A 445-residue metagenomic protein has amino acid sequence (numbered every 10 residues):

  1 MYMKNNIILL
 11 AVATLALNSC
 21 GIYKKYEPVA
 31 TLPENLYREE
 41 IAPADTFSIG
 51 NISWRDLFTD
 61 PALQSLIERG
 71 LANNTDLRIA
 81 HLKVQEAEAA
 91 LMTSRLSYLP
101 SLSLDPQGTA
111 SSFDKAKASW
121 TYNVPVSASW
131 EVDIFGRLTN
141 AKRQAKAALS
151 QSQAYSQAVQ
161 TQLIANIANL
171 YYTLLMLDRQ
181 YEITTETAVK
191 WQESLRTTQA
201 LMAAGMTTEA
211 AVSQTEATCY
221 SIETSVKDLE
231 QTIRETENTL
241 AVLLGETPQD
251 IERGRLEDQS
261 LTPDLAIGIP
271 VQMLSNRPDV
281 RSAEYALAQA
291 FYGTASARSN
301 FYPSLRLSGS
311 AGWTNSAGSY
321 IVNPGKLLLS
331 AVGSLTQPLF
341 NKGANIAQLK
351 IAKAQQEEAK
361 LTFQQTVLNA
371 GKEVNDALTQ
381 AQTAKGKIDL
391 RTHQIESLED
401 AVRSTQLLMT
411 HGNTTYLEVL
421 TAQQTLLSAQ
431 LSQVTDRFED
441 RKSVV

Functional and structural regions predicted by a protein language model:
M1-N6: Positively charged n-region of N-terminal signal peptides that target proteins for export
I7-L15: Sec-dependent N-terminal signal peptides
I8-L9, G21, L261, S432-V445: Acidic, low-complexity, intrinsically disordered peripheral segments
L17-S19: C-terminal motif of bacterial Sec signal peptides marking the signal peptidase cleavage site
G21-A90, D258-A288, L339, V367: Bacterial Sec-pathway N-terminal export signals of envelope proteins
R78, Y98-W120, S129-Q162, D178-Q180 (+3 more regions): Small/polar (Gly/Ser/Thr/Ala-rich) solvent-exposed segments that form structured loops/beta-strands/short helices used
I79-S94, V159, A165-T184, E193 (+8 more regions): Amphipathic alpha-helical coiled-coil segments
V189, M206-T208, V212, K227-L274 (+2 more regions): Short, solvent-exposed, mixed-charge loop/turn linkers that connect secondary-structure elements
